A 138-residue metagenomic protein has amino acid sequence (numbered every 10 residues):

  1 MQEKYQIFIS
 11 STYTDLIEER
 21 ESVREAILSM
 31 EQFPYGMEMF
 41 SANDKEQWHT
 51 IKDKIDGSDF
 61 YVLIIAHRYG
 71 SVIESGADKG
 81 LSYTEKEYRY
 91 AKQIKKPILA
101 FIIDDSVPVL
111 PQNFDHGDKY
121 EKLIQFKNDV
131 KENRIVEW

Functional and structural regions predicted by a protein language model:
M1-I65, K92-I94: Conserved N-terminal substructure of TIR/SEFIR domains
P34, I98, I135-W138: Conserved beta-strand scaffold positions in the cores of enzyme catalytic domains, especially in NTP/NDP-utilizing
E38-S41, K54-L110: Conserved beta-strand-loop-alpha-helix hinge of the TIR/SEFIR fold
D44-Q47, Y83-T84, K119, L123: Amphipathic coiled-coil/heptad-repeat helices and related helical stalk/stem segments that mediate oligomerization
H49-K52, D78-K79, N113-G117, E121: Short low-complexity, flexible loop/linker segments enriched in glycine and/or proline with clustered acidic
D104-W138: C-terminal interaction surface of TIR/SEFIR-family domains
